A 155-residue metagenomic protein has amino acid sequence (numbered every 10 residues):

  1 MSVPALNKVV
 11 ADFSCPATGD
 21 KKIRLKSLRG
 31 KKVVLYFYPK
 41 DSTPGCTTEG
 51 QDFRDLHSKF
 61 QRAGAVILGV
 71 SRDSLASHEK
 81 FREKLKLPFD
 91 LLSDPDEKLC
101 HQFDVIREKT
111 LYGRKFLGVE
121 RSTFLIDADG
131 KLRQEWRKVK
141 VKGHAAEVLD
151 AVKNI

Functional and structural regions predicted by a protein language model:
M1-I155: Chalcogenol-based redox active-site neighborhoods
